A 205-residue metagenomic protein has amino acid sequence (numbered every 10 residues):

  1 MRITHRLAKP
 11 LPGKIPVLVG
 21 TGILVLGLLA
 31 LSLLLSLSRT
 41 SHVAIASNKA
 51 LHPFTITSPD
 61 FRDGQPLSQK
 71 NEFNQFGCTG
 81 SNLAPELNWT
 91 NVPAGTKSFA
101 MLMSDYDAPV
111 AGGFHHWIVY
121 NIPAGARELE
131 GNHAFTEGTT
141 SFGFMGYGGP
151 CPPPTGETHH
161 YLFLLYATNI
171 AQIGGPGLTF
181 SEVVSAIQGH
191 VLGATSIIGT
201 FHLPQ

Functional and structural regions predicted by a protein language model:
M1-I3: N-terminal intrinsically disordered, acidic low-complexity segments at the extreme N-terminus
R6-I23: N-terminal Sec-pathway targeting helices
P16-V19, A30-Q205: N-terminus-centered regions that define maturation/targeting leaders and the start of the first functional domain
V25-G27: ...captures the hydrophobic TM-helix bundle architecture rather than a specific catalytic motif, and can also fire on
